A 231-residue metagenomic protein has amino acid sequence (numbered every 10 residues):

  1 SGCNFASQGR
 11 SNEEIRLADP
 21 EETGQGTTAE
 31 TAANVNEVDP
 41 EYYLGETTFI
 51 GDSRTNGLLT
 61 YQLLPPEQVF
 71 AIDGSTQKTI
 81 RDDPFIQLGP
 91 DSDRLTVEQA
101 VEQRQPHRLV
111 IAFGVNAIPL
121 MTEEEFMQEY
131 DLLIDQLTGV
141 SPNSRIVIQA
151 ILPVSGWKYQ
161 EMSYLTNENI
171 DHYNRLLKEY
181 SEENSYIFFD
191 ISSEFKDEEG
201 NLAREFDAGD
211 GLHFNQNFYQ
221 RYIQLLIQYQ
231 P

Functional and structural regions predicted by a protein language model:
S1-E46, L59: N-terminal, intrinsically disordered, polar/charged segments of Gram-positive cell-envelope systems that serve as
E37-E129: Conserved SGNH/GDSL esterase-like catalytic core that processes O-acyl groups on lipids and polysaccharides
L44-E46, Q105-L109, S141-I146, N184-I187: Loop/turn elements at helix/coil->beta-strand transitions in domains of secreted/extracellular proteins
G51-R54, Q62-L63, V115, A150-P153 (+2 more regions): A mature extracytoplasmic/lumenal domain signature
V101, L137-G139, K178-S181: N-terminal cationic-hydrophobic initiation segments that often serve targeting/anchoring roles
A112, N116, T138-D171: Active-site segments of SGNH/GDSL-like serine hydrolases that catalyze O-acetyl group transfer/hydrolysis on lipids
Y130-I134, N174: Generic structural signal for well-ordered alpha-helices, preferentially at hydrophobic/aromatic core positions
V154-P231: Catalytic His-Asp segment of secreted/periplasmic serine-dependent ester chemistry enzymes
